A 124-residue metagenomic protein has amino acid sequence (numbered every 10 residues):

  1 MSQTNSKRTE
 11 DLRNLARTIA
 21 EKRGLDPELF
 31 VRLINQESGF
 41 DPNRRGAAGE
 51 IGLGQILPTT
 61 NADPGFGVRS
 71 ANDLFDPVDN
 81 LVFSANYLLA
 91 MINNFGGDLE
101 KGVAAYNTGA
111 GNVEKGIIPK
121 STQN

Functional and structural regions predicted by a protein language model:
M1-F40, V78-D79, A85: Export/targeting segments at the very N-terminus of extracytoplasmic proteins
R13, G54-Q55, T60, A110 (+1 more regions): Cell-wall glycan
L25, F66, G97: Short glycine/serine/threonine/alanine-rich loop segments
S38-R45, D63, M91, A110-P119: Secretory-pathway/luminal and periplasmic proteins that interact with or process carbohydrate-rich
A47-V68, F83-Y87, A104: Substrate-binding/active-site groove segments that recognize and process beta-1,4-linked N-acetyl-hexosamine
R69-N80: A short, structured beta-strand-centered segment in the mid-to-C-terminal lobe of catalytic cores from group-transfer
N93, G97-N124: Catalytic and substrate-binding regions of cell-wall glycan-acting enzymes that process beta-1,4-linked
